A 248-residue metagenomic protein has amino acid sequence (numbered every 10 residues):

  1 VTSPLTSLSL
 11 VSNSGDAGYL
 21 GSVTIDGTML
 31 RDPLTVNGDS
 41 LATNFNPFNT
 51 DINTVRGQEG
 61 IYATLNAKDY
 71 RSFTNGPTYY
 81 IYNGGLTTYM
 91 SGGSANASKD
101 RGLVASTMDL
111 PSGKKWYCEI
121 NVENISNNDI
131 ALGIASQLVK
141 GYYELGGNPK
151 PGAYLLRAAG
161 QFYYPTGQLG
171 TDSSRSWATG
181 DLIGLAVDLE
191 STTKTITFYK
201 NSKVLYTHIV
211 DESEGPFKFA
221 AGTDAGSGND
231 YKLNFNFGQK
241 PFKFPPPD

Functional and structural regions predicted by a protein language model:
V1-T2, D248: Accessible peptide chain termini
T2-G15, I183: Noncatalytic modules at the cell exterior or secretory-pathway interfaces, chiefly beta-strand-rich lectin/adhesion
S9-G18, G222-G226: Short beta-strand-plus-loop segments that form exposed binding edges in beta-rich domains
T24, T28-D248: PRY/SPRY (B30.2) beta-sandwich protein-interaction domains and their adjacent Ser/Pro/Gly-rich low-complexity linkers
